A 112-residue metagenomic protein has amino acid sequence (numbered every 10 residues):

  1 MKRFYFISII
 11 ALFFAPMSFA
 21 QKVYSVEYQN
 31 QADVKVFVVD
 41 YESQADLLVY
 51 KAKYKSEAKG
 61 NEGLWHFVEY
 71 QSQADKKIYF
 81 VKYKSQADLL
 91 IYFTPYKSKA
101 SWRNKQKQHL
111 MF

Functional and structural regions predicted by a protein language model:
M1-A15: Sec-dependent N-terminal signal peptides
F19-F112: Repetitive, compositionally biased segments used for assembly/scaffolding
